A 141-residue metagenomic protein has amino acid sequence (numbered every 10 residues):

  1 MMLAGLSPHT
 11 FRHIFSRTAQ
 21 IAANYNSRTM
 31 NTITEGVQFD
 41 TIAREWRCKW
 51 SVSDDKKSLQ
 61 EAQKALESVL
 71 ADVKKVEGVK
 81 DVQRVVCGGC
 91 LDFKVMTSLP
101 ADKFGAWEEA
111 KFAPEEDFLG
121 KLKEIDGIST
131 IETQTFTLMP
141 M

Functional and structural regions predicted by a protein language model:
L3-F93, S98-P114, K121-M141: Short S/T/G/P-rich N-terminal loop/turn motif that feeds into the first structured element of a domain
